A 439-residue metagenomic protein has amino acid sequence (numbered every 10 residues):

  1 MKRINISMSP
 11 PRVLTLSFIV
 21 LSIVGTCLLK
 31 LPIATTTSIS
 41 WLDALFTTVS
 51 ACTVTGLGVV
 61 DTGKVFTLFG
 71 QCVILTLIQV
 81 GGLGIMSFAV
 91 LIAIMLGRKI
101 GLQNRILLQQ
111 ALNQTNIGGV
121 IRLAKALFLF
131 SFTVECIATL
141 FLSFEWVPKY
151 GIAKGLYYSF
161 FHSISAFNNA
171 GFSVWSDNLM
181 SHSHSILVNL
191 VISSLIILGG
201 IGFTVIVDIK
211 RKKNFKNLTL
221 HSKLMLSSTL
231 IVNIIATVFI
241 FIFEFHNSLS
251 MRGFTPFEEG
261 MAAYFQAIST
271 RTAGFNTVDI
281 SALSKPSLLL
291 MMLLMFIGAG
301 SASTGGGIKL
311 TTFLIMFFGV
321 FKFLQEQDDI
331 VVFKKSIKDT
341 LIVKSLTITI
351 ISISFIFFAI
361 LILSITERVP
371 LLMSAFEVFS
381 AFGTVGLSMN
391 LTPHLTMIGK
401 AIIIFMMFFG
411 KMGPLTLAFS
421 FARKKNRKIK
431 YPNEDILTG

Functional and structural regions predicted by a protein language model:
M1-G439: Membrane-proximal intracellular helices of multi-pass ion channels
